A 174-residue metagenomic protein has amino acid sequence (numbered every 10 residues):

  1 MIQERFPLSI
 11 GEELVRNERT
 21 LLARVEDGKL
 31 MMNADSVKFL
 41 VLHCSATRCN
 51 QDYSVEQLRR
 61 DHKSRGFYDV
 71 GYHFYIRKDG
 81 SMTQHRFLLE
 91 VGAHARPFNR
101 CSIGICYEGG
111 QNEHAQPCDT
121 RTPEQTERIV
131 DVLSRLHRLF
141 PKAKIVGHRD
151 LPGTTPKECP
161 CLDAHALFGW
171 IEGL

Functional and structural regions predicted by a protein language model:
M1-V41, S45, K78-M82, F87 (+2 more regions): Basic/polar, cationic surfaces and motifs that engage anionic cell-wall and phosphate/carboxylate ligands
V41-V55: Signature for HUH/AEP ssDNA processing cores
S54-H62: Short Gly/aromatic-enriched secondary-structure transition segments
F67-Y68: Short solvent-exposed loop/turn micro-motifs enriched in small/polar/acidic residues
E90-V91: A short acidic/small-residue loop/turn micro-motif
H94-P97: Short glycine-biased active-site loop of nucleotidyltransferases that positions the nucleotide triphosphate and helps
